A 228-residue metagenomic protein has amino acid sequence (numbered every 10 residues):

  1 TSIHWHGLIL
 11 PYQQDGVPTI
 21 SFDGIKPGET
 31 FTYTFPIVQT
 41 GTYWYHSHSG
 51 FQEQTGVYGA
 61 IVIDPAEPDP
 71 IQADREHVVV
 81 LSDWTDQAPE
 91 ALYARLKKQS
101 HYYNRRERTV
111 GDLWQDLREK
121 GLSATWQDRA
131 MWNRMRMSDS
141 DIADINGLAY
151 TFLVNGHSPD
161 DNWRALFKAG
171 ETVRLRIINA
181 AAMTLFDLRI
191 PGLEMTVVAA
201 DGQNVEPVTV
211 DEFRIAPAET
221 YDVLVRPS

Functional and structural regions predicted by a protein language model:
T1-E219, V223-L224: Histidine-centered copper-binding motifs that mark active-site loops of extracellular/periplasmic copper enzymes
R226-S228: Acidic/histidine-enriched ion/cofactor-binding microenvironments in catalytic or ligand-binding pockets
